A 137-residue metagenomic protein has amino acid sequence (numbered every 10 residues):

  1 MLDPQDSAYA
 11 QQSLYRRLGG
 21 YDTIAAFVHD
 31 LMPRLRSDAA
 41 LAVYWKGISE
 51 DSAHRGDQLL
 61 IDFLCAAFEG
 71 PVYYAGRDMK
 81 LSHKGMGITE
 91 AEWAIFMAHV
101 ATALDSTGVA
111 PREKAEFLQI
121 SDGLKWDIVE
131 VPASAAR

Functional and structural regions predicted by a protein language model:
M1-R137: Core of compact, soluble alpha-helical bundle domains
